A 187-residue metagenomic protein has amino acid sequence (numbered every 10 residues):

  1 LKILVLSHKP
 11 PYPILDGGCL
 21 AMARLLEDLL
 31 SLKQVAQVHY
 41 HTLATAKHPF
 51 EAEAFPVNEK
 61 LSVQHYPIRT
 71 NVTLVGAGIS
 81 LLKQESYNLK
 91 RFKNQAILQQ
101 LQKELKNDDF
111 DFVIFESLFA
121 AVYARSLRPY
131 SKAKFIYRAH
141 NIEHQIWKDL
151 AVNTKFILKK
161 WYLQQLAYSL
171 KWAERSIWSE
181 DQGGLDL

Functional and structural regions predicted by a protein language model:
L1-Q64, K106-D108: N-terminal subdomain of nucleotide-sugar transferases
V35, Y130-K134, D181-Q182: A short helix->loop->beta-strand "cap" motif at the edges of active sites that frequently abuts
Y40-E104: A conserved catalytic-core segment of Leloir-type glycosyltransferases
L43, E116-S117, H140, D186-L187: Replace "coordinates the UDP/GDP/TDP-sugar" with "coordinates nucleotide-activated sugar donors
K47-F50, A120-A124: Short, well-ordered alpha-helical microsegments
V75-Y87, I136-W172: Acceptor-binding helix/loop patch of EC 2.4 sugar-transfer enzymes, predominantly nucleotide-sugar-dependent
L101-A121, K134-I136: Short N-terminal targeting/anchoring amphipathic segment
V113-I114, E174-L187: A short beta-strand/loop micro-motif in the catalytic core of glycosyltransferases that engages the nucleotide-sugar
